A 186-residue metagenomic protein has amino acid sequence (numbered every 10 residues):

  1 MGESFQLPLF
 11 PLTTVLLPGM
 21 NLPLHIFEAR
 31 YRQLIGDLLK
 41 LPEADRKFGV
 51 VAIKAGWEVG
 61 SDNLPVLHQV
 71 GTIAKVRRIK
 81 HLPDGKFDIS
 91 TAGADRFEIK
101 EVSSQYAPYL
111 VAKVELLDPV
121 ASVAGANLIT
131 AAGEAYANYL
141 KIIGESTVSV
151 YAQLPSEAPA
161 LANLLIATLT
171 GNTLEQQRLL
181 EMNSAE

Functional and structural regions predicted by a protein language model:
M1-E186: N-terminal low-complexity, acidic/polar interaction/targeting segments
